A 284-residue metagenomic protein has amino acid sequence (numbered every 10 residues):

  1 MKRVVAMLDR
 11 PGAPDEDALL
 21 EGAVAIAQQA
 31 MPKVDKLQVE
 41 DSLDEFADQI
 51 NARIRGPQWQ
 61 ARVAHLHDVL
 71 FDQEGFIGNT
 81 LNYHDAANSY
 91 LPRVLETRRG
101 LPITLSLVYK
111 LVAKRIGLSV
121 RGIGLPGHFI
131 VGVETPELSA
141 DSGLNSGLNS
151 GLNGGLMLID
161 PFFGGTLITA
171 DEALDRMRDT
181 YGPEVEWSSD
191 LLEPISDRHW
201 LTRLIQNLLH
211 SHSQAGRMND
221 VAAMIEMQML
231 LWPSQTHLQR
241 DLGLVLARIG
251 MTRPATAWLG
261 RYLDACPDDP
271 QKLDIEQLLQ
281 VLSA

Functional and structural regions predicted by a protein language model:
M1-A284: A structural boundary/capping signal
